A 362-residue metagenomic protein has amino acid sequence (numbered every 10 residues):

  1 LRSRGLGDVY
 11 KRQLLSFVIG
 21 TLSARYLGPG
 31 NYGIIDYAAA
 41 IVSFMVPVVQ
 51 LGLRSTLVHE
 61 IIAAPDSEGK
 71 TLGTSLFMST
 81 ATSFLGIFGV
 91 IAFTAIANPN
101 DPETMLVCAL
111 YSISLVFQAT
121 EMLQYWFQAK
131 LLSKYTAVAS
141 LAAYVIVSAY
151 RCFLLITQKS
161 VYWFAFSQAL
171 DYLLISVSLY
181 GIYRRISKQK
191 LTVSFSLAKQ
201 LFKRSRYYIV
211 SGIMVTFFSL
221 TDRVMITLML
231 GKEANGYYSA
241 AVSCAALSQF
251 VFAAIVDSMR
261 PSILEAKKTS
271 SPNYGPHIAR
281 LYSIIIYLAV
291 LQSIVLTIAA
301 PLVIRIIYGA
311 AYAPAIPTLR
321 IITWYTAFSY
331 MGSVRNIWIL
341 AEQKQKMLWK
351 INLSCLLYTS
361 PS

Functional and structural regions predicted by a protein language model:
L1-Y10, Y358-S362: Single conserved hydrophobic/aromatic residue that forms the stacking wall/gate of nucleotide- or nucleobase-binding
R4-R54, I91-T94, A143-S148, Q168 (+4 more regions): Signature of the first transmembrane helix
L14-F17, V49, G73-N100, M105 (+4 more regions): Alpha-helical transmembrane segments of multi-pass membrane transport and lipid-handling proteins
V49-D66, A129, A245-Y282, N336-A341: Helix-loop junctions and terminal segments of transmembrane helices in multi-pass membrane transport/translocation
L57, L123-A129, S133, F153-Q158 (+4 more regions): C-terminal transmembrane helix end/exit motif
E60-P65, V116-A139, Y162, T323-L353: Membrane-interface junctions at transmembrane-helix termini in multi-pass inner-membrane proteins
A109-S112, A137-R185, V242, S354-S360: Hydrophobic alpha-helical transmembrane segments
K134, V161-A165, V177-S219, S258 (+1 more regions): Interhelical loop/hinge segments that connect adjacent transmembrane helices in multipass membrane
